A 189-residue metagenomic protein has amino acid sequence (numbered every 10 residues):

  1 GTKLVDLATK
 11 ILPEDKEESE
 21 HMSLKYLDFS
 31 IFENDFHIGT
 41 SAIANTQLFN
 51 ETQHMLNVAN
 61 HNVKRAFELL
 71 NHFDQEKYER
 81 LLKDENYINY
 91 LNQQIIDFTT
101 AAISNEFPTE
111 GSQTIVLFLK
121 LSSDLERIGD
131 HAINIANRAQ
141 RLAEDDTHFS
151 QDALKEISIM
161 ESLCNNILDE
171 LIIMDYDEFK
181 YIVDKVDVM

Functional and structural regions predicted by a protein language model:
G1-M189: Cytosolic, long alpha-helical scaffolding segments
